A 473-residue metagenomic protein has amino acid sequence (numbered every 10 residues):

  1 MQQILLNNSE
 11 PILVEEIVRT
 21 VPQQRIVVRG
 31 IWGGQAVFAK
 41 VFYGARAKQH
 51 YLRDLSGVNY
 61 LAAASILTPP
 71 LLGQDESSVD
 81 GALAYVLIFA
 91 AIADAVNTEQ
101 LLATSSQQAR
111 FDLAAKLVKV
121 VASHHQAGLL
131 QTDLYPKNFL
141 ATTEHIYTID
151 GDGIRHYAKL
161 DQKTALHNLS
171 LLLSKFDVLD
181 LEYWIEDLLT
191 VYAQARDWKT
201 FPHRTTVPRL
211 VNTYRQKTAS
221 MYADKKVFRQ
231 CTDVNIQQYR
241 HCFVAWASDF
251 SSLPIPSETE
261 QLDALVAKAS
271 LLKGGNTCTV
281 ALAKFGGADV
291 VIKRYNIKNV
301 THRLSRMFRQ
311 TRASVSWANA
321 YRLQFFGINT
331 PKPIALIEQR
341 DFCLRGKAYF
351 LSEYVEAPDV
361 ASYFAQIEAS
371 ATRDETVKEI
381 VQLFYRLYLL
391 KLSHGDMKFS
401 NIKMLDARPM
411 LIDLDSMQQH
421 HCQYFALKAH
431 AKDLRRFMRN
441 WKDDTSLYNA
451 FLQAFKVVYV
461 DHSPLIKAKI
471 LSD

Functional and structural regions predicted by a protein language model:
M1-E16, T206-K268: Juxta-kinase regulatory segment immediately upstream of eukaryotic protein kinase catalytic domains
Q3-V96, K116-A127, Q131, S252-D359 (+1 more regions): Conserved ATP-binding subdomain of kinase catalytic cores across diverse folds
N97-S106, V360-A369: AlphaC helix of the protein kinase catalytic domain
A109-V120, T372-L383: Conserved alphaE helix
L129-P136, L392-F399: Catalytic-loop of the protein kinase fold
P136, G153, E356, F399 (+1 more regions): Short, glycine/acidic-enriched loop or turn micro-motifs at the edges of active sites
N138-I149, N401-I412: Conserved protein kinase catalytic/activation segment
Y147-K217, M410-D473: C-lobe/activation-segment region of protein kinase-like
